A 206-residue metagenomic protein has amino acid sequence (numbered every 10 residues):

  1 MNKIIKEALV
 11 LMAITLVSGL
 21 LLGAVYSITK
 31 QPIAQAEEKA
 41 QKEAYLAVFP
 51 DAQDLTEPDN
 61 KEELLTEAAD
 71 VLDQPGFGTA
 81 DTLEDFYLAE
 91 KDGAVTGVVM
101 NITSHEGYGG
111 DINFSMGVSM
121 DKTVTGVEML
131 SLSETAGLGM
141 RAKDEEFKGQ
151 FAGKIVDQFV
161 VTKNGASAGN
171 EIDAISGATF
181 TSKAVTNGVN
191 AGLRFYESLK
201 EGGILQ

Functional and structural regions predicted by a protein language model:
N2-Q206: Flexible, solvent-exposed loop/hinge segments and secondary-structure transition points
